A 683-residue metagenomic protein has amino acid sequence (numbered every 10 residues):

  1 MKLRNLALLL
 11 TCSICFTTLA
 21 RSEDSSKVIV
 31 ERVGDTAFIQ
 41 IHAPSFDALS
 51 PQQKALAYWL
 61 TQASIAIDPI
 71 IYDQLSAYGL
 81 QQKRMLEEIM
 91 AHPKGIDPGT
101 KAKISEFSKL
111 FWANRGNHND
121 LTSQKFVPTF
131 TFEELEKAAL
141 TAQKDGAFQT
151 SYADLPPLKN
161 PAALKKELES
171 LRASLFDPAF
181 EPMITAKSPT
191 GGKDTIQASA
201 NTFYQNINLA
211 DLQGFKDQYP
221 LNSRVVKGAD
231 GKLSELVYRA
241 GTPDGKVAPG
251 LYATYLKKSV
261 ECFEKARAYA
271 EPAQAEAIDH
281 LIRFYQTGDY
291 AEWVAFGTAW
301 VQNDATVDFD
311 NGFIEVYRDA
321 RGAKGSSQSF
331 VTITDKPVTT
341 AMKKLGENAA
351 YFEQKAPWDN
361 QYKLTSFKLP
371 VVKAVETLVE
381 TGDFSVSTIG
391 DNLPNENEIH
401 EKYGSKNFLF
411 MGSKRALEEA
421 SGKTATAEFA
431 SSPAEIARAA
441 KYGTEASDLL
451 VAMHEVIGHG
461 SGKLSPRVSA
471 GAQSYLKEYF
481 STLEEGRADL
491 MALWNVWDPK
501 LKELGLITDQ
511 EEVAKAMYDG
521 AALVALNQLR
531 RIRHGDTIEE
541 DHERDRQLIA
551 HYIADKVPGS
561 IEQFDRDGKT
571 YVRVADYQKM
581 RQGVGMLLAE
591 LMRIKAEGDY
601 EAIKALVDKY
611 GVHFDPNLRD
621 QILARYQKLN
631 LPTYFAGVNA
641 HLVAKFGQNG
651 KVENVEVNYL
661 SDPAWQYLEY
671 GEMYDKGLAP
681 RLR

Functional and structural regions predicted by a protein language model:
A7-T17: Bacterial N-terminal signal peptides
D24-M85: N-terminal-proximal low-complexity accessory segments that begin disordered and transition into the first
H42, I71, L493-E597: Long, well-structured alpha-helical subdomains associated with metal-dependent extracellular/ecto-lumenal hydrolases
S50, E271, S481-D498: An active-site-proximal "capping" alpha-helix that borders the catalytic cofactor pocket
E106-G241, G245-A437, G443: Contiguous, non-catalytic segments that form substrate-binding/exosite surfaces or channel walls
T444-I457: Short alpha-helix carrying the canonical HExxH Zn2+-binding catalytic motif
G462-G486: Post-HEXXH active-site segment of zinc metalloproteases
D576, M580, V584-R683: Extended, compositionally biased alpha-helical segments that mediate assembly or anchoring
